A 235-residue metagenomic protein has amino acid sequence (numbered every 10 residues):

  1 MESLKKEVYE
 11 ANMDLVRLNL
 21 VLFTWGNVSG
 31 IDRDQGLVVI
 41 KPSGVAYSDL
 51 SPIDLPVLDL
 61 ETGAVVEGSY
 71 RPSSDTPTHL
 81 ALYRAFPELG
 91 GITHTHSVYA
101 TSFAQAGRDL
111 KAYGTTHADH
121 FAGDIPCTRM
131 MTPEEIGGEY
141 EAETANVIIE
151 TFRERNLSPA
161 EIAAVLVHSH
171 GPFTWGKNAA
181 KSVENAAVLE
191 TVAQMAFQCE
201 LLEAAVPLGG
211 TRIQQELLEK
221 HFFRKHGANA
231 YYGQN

Functional and structural regions predicted by a protein language model:
M1-N235: Glycine-rich flexible loops
